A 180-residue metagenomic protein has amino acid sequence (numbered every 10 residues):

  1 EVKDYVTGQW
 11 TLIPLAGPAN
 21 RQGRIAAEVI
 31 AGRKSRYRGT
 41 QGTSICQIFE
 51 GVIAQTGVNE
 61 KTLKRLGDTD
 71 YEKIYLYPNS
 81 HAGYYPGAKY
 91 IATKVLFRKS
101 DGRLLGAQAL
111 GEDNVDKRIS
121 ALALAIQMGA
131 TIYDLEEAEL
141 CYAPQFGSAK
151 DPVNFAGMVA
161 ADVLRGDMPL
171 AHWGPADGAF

Functional and structural regions predicted by a protein language model:
E1-D113, P144-S148, P152-A179: Mid-to-C-terminal Rossmann-like scaffold of FAD/NAD(P)H-dependent oxidoreductases
D113-I132: A short, polar/charged loop-to-alpha-helix boundary motif
I132-Y142: Short, well-structured alpha-helical segments that form the helix of a local strand-helix-strand
